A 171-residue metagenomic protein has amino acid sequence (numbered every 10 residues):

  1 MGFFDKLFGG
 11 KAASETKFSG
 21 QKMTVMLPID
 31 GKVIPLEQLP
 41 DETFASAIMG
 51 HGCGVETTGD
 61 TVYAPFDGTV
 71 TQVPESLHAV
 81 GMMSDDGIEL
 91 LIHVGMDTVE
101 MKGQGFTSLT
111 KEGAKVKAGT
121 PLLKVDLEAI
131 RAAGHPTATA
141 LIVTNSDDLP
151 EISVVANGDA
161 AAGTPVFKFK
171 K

Functional and structural regions predicted by a protein language model:
G2-K171: Contiguous, well-folded functional domains in the mature portion of proteins
